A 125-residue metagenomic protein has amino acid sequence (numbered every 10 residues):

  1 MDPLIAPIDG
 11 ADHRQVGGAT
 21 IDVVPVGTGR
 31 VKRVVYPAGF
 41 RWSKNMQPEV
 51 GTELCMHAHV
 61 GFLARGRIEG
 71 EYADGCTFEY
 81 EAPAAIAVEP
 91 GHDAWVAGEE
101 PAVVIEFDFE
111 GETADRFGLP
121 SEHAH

Functional and structural regions predicted by a protein language model:
M1-V35, S43-K44, L119-H125: A short, N-terminal "cap"/entry segment at the start of jelly-roll beta-barrel domains of the cupin/DSBH fold
V26, Y72-G91: Short acidic-glycine-tyrosine-enriched beta hairpin
R33-L54, T77: Conserved short histidine dyad/triad with adjacent acidic residue
V34, G61, I86: Conserved GNAT-family N-acetyltransferase fold
R41-W42, G66-E71, A94: Short beta-strand segments in beta-sandwich/barrel cores
G51-G70: Short, conserved beta-strand element in jelly-roll/cupin
E89-A114: Ligand-binding loop in jelly-roll beta-barrel domains
